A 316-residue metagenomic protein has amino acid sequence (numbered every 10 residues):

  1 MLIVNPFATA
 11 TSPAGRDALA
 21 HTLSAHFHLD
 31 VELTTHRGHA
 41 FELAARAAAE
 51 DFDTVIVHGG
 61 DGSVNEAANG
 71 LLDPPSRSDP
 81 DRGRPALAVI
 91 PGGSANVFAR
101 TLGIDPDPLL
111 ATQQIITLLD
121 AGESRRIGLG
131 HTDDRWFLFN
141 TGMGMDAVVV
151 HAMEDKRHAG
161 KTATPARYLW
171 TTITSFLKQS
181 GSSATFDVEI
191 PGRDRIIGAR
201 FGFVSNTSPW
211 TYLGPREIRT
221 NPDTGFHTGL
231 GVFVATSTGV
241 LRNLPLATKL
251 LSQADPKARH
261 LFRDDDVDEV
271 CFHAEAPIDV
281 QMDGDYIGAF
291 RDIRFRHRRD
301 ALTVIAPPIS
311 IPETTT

Functional and structural regions predicted by a protein language model:
M1-H58, N65, I311-T316: ATP/NTP phosphate-donor binding region
I3, P13, L72-A88, G92-F201: Catalytic core of DAGKc-family lipid kinases
A40, D61, G122, G202: Short conserved active-site loop signatures built around small residues
E42, N69-D73: Reductase modules of NAD(P)H-dependent flavoproteins
G142, D146, F203-R219, Y286: Glycine-rich phosphate/pyrophosphate-binding beta-alpha loops
D146-V149, I196-G198, P209-G214, V240-L244: Short acidic/glycine-rich loop or secondary-structure boundary segments that cap or lie
D155-R167, P209-G239: Gly/Ser/Thr-rich active-site loops/lids in small-molecule metabolic enzymes that frequently grip phosphoryl groups
I190-P191, R219-H227, V234-T316: ATP/nucleoside-binding phosphotransfer catalytic cores, i.e., glycine-rich phosphate-binding loops
